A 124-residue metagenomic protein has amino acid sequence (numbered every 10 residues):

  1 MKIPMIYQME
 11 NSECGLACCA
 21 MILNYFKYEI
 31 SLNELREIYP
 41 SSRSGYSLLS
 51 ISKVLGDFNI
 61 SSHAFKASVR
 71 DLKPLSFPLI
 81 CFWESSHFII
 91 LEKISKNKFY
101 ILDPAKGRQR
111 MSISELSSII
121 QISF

Functional and structural regions predicted by a protein language model:
M1-S118: Conserved active-site-adjacent core of cysteine acyl-enzyme catalytic domains
